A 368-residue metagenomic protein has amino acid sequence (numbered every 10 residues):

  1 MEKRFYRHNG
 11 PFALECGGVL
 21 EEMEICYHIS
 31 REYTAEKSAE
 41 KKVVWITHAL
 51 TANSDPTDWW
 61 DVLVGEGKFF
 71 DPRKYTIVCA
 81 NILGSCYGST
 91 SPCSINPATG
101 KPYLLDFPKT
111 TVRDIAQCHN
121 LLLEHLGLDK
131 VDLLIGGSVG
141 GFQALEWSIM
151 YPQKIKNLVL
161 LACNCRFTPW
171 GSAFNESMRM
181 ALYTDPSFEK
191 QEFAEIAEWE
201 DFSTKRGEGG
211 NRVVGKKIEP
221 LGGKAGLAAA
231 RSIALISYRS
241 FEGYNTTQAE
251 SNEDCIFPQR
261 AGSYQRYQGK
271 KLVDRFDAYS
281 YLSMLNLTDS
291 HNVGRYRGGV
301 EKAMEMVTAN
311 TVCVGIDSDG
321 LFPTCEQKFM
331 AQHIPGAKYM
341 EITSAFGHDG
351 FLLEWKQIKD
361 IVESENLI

Functional and structural regions predicted by a protein language model:
M1-V43: Catalytic-loop region of hydrolases
H28-P97: N-terminal cap/lid subdomain of alpha/beta-hydrolase-fold enzymes
P102, D106, R113-D132: Conserved acidic catalytic loop of the alpha/beta-hydrolase fold
L160-K271: Alpha/beta-hydrolase-fold enzymes
H291-N292, D317-F322: Acidic catalytic loop of the alpha/beta-hydrolase fold
Y296-V300, A309, P323-Q332: Short alpha-helix in the alpha/beta-hydrolase fold that links the catalytic acid
V307, C313-G315: Short beta-strand/loop motif that positions the catalytic acidic residue of the alpha/beta-hydrolase fold
K328-F329, G336-I368: Catalytic active-site module of serine/aspartate enzymes centered on a nucleophile-bearing elbow/loop
